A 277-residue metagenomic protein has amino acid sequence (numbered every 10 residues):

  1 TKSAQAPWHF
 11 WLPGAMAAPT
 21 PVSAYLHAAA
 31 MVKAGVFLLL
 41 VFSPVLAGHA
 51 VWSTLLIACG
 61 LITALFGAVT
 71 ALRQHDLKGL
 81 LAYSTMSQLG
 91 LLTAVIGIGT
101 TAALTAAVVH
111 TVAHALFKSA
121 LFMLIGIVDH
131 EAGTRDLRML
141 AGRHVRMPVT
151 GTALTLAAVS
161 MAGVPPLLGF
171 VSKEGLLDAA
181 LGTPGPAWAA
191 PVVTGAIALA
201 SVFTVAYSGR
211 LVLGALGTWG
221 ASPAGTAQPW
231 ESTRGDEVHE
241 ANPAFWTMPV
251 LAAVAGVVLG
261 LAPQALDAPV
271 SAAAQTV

Functional and structural regions predicted by a protein language model:
T1-Q228, E237, L261: Hydrophobic transmembrane alpha-helices and their helix-loop junctions in integral membrane proteins
L154-A162, M248-D267: Hydrophobic alpha-helical membrane-insertion segments
G175-T183, L266-V277: Membrane-interfacial helical/loop segments at transmembrane boundaries in membrane proteins
A221-A244, M248, A253: Extramembrane terminal tails and long inter-domain/linker segments of multi-pass membrane proteins
N242-F245, V257, A265, A274-V277: Hydrophobic multi-pass inner-membrane translocation pores used for secretion and envelope-lipid/glycan export
